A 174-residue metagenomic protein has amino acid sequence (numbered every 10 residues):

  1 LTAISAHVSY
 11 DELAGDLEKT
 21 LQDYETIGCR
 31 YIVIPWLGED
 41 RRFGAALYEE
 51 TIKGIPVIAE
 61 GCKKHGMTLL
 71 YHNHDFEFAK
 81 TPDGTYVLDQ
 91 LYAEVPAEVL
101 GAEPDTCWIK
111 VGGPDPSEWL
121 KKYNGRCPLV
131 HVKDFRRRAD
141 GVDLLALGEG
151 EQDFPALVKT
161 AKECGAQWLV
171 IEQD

Functional and structural regions predicted by a protein language model:
T2-A102, V111: Active-site acidic/histidine proton-transfer and metal-coordination neighborhood in alpha/beta enzyme cores
G28, P82-G84, L88-P104, W108-D174: Histidine-acidic metal/acid-base catalytic patches
